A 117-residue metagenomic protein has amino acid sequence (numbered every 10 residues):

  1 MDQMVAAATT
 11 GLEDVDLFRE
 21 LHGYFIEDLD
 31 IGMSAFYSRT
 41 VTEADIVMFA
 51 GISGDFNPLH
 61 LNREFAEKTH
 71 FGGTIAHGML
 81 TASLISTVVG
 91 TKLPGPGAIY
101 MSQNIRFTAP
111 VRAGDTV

Functional and structural regions predicted by a protein language model:
D2-S102: Hot-dog-fold acyl-thioester-processing enzymes
M101-V117: Hydrophobic beta-sheet segments that form the core/acyl-binding groove of ACP/CoA-dependent acyl-chain-processing
